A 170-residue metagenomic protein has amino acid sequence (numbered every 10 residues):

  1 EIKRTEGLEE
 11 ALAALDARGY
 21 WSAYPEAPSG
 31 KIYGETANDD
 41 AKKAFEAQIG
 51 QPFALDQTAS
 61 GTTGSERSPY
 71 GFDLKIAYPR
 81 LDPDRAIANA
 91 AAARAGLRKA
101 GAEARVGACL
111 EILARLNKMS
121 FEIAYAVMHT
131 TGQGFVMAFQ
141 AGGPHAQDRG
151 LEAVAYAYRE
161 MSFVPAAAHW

Functional and structural regions predicted by a protein language model:
E1-H129: Short, structured beta/alpha segment
D84-A88, V106-F121, Q133-W170: Long amphipathic alpha-helix in the N-terminal Rossmann-like dinucleotide-binding domain of NAD(P)-dependent
